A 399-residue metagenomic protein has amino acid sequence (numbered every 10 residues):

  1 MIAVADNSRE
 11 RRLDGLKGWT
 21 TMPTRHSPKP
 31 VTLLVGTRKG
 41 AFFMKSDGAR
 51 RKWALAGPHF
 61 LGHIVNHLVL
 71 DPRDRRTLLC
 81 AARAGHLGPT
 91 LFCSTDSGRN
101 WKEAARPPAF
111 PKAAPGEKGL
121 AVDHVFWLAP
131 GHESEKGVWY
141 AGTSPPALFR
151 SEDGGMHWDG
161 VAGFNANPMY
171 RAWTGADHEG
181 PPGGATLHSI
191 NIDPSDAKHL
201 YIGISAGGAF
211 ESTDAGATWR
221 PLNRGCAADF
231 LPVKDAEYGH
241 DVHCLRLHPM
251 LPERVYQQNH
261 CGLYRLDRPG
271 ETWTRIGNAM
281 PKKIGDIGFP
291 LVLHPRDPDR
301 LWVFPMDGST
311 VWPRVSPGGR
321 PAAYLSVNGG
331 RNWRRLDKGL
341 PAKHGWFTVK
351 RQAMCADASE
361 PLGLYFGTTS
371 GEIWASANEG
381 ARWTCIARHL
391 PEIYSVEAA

Functional and structural regions predicted by a protein language model:
M1-A399: Extracellular glycan-interacting surfaces
